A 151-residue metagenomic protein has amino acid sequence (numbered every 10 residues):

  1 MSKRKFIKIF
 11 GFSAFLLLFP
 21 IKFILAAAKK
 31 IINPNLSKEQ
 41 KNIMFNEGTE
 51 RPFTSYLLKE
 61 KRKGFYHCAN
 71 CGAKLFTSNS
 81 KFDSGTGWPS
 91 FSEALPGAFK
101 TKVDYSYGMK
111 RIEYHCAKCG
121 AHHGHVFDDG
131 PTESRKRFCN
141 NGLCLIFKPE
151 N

Functional and structural regions predicted by a protein language model:
M1-A14: N-terminal secretory signal peptides and thylakoid transit peptides that target proteins across membranes
L18-P52: C-terminal segment of N-terminal export signals and the immediately downstream linker at the start of the mature
G64-S90: Mid-length scaffold segments of soluble, non-membrane domains
F65, E113, K136: Residues immediately within or flanking Cys/His clusters that coordinate Zn2+ in small zinc-binding modules
C68, C116-C119: Short cysteine-rich clusters marking metal-coordination/redox-active sites
G72, G120, L143: Cys/His-coordinated zinc-binding microdomains
L75-F76, G124, D128, C144-F147: Short functional micro-motifs and their immediate structural scaffolds
G97-H115, L145-N151: Short Fe-S-cluster ligation motifs
